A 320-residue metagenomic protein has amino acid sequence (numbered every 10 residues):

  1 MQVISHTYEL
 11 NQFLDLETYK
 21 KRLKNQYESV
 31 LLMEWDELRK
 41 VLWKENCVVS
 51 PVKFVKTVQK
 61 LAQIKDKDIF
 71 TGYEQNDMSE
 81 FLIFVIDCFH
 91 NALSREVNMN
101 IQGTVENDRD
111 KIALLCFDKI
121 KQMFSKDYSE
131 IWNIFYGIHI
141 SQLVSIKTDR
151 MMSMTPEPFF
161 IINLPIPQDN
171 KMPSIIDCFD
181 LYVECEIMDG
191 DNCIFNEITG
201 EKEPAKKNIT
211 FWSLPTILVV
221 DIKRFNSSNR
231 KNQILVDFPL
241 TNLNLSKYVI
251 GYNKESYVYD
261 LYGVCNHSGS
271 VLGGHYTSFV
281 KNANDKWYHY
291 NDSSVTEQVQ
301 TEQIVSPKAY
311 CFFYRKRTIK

Functional and structural regions predicted by a protein language model:
M1-R109, I166, S213, I217-I222 (+2 more regions): USP/UBP deubiquitinase core
I4, E17-Q26, L42, D110 (+3 more regions): Exposed substrate/partner-binding surface patches
L10, E34-L42, P51-L61, D66 (+6 more regions): Generic structural signal of hydrophobic/aromatic residues within well-ordered alpha-helices of folded domains
K65-N170: A broadly conserved sequence feature marking short terminus-proximal activation segments in nucleic acid-centric
